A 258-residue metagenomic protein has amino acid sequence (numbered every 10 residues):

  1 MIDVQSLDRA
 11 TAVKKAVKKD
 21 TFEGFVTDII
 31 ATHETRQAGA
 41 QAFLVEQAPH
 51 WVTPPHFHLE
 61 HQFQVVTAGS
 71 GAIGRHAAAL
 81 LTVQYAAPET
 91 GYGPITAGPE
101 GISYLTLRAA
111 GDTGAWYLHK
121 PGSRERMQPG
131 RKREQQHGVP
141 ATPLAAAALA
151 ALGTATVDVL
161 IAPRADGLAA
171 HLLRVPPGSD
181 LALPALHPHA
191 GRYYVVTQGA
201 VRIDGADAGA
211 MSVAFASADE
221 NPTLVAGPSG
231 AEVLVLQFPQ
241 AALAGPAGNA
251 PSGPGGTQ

Functional and structural regions predicted by a protein language model:
M1-Q37, A115-A169, G253, T257-Q258: A short, N-terminal "cap"/entry segment at the start of jelly-roll beta-barrel domains of the cupin/DSBH fold
R9-A12, T21-H58, A77-L80, A87-G91 (+4 more regions): Conserved short histidine dyad/triad with adjacent acidic residue
E46-A48, F57-A72, A109, L186-R202: Short, conserved beta-strand element in jelly-roll/cupin
A77-A78, P88-Y117, D207-A208, A218-P246: Ligand-binding loop in jelly-roll beta-barrel domains
F215: N-terminal glycine-rich phosphate-binding loop for ADP-containing cofactors
A242-Q258: A short, highly charged, low-complexity intrinsically disordered segment
